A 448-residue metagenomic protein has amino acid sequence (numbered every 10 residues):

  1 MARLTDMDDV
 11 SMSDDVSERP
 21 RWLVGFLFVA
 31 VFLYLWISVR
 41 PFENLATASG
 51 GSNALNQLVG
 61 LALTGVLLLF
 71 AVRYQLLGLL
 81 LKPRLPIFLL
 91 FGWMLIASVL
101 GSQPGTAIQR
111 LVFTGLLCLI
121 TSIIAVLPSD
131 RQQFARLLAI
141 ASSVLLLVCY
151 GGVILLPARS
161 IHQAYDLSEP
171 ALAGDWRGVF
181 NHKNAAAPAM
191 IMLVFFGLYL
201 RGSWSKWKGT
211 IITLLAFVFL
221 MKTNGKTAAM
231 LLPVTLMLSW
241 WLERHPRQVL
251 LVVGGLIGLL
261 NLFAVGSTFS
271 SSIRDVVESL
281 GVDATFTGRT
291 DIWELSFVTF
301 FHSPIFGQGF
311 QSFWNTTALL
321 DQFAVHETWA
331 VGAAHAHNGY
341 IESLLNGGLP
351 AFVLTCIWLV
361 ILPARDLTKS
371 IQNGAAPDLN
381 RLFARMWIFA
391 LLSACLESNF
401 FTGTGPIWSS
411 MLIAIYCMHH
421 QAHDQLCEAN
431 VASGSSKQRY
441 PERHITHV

Functional and structural regions predicted by a protein language model:
M1-I96, S129-R136, S203, H420-V448: Transmembrane signal-anchor hairpin modules in multi-pass inner-membrane enzymes, especially those that act on
N53, A97-L100, P104-V112, N181-N184 (+4 more regions): Helix-loop-helix junctions and helix-breaking kinks within/between transmembrane helices of multi-pass membrane
P83-G92, P104-V126, R136-S142, L146: Aromatic-anchored transmembrane helix interface
V126, A139, K206-K208, P246-Q248 (+2 more regions): Hydrophobic transmembrane alpha-helices and their immediate junctions
R136-L167, A171, G178-L242, A364: Alpha-helical transmembrane segments of multi-pass inner-membrane proteins
G151-A158, W240-L280, A284, F297-H302 (+1 more regions): A membrane-periplasm/extracellular boundary helix in multi-pass inner-membrane enzymes that assemble envelope glycans
E278-E294, F306-G347, D366, S370: Long extracytoplasmic/lumenal interhelical loops at the membrane interface of multi-pass membrane proteins
L382-V448: Transmembrane alpha-helices of multi-pass inner-membrane enzymes
